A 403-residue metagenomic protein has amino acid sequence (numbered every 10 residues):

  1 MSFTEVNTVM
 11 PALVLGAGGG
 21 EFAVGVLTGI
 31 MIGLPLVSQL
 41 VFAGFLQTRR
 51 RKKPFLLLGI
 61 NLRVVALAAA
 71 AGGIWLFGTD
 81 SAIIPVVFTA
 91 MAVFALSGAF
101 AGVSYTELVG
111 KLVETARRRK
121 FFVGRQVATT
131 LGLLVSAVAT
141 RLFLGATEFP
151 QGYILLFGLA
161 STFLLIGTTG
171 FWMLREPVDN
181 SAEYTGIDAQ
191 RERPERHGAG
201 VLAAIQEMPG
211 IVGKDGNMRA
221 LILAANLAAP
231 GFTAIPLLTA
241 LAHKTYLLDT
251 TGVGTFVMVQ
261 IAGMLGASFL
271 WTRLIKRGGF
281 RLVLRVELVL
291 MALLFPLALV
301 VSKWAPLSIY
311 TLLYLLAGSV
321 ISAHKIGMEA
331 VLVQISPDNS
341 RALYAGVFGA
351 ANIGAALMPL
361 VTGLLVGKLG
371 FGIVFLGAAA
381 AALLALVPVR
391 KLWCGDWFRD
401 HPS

Functional and structural regions predicted by a protein language model:
M1-V37, L46, A68, N217-V257: Helix-loop boundary and gating motifs at the non-cytosolic
P11-G16, G44-Q47, A71-G78, L133-L155 (+1 more regions): Transmembrane alpha-helix termini and helix-breaking/packing motifs in multi-pass membrane transporters
E21-F22, T115-G124, T250-T251, D338-F348: Loop-to-transmembrane helix entry/capping segments in MFS-fold secondary transporters and related SLC/MFSD carriers
S38-R51, L144, G266-F280, V366: Helix-to-loop junctions at the C-terminal end of transmembrane segments in multipass secondary transporters
T48-V64, P150, K276-V289: Cytoplasmic membrane-interface "Motif A"-like loop-to-helix N-cap segments of 12-TM Major Facilitator Superfamily
N61-D80, L290-W304: C-terminal ends and interior cores of transmembrane alpha-helices in multi-pass membrane transporters/permeases
V178-L223: Juxtamembrane intracellular "pre-TM" segments in multi-pass secondary transporters
L282-K325: C-terminal transmembrane helical hairpin of 12-TM major facilitator-type secondary transporters
